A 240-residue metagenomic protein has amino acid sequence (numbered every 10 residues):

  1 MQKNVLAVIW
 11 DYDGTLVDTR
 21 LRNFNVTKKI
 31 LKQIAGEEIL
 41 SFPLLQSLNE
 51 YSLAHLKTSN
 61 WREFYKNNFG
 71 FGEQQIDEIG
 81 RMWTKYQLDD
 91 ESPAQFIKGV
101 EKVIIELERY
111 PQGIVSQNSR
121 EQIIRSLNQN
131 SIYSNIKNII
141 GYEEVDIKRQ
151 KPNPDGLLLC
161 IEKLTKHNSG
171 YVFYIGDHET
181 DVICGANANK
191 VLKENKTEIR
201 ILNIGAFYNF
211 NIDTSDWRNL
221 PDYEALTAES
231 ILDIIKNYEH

Functional and structural regions predicted by a protein language model:
Q2-K3, E108-Y110, L164-Y171: Glycine-rich phosphate-binding loop signature in dinucleotide/nucleotide-binding domains
Q2-K98, E108: N-terminal helical cap/lid subdomain that shapes the substrate entry/recognition surface in HAD-like hydrolases
L16, Q112-V115, Y174: Conserved SAM-binding loop
R22, Q95-G99, N118-S119, P152 (+2 more regions): Short beta->alpha linker loops
T27, V103-N128, Y142: Substrate-recognition element of Asp-dependent hydrolases with the DxDx(T/V) motif
P93, S119-F173, E179-K193, T197: Substrate-recognition "cap/lid" segment bordering the active-site pocket of phosphatases
I132-E143, D213-K236: Structural recognition of alpha->loop->beta junctions
Y174-L226: Acidic, Mg2+-coordinating phosphoryl-transfer loop and its flanking beta/alpha structural elements, shared across
